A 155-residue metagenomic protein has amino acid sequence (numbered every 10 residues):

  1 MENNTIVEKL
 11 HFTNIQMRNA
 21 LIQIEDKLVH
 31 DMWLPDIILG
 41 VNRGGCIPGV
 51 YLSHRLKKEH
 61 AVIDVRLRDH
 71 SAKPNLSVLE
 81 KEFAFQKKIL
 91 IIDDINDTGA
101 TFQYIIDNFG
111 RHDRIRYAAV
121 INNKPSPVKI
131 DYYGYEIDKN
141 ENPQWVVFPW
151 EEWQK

Functional and structural regions predicted by a protein language model:
M1-K155: PRPP-associated nucleotide enzymes
